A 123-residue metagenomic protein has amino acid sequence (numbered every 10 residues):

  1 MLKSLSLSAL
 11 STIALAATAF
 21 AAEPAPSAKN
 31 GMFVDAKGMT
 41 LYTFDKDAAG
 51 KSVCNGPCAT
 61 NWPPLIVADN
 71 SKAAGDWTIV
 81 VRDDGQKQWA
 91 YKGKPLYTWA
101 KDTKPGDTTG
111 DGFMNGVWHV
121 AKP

Functional and structural regions predicted by a protein language model:
L2-S4, F20-P123: Compact beta-sheet-dominated domain cores in extracellular/mature segments
S8-A16: Bacterial N-terminal signal peptides
